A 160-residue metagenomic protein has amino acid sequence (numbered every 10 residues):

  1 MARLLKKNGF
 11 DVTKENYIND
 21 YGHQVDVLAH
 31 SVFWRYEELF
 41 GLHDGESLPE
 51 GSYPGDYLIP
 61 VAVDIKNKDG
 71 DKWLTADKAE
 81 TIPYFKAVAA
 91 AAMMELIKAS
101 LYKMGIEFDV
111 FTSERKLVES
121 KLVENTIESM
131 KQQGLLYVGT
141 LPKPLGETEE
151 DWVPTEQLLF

Functional and structural regions predicted by a protein language model:
M1-F160: NTP-dependent nucleotidyl-transfer catalytic core
